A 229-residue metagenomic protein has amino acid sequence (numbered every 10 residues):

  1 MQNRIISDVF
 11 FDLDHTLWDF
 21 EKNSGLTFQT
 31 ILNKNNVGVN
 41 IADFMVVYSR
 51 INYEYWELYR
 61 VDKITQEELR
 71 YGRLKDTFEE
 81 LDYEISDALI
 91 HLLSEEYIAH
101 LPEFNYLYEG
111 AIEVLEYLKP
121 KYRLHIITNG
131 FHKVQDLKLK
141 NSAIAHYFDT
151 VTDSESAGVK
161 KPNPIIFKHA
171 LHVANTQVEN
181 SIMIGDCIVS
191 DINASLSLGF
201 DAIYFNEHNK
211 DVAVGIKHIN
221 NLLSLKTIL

Functional and structural regions predicted by a protein language model:
M1-V9, K22, A88, E116 (+2 more regions): Asp-based, Mg2+/Mn2+-dependent phosphohydrolase catalytic module
N3-E109: N-terminal helical cap/lid subdomain that shapes the substrate entry/recognition surface in HAD-like hydrolases
E109-G110, I165: Short, conserved clusters of charged catalytic residues that mark active-site and nucleotide-handling motifs
G110-K121: Catalytic-core regions built around general acid/base machinery
K121-Y122, G199: Glycine-centered short loops/turns at secondary-structure junctions
